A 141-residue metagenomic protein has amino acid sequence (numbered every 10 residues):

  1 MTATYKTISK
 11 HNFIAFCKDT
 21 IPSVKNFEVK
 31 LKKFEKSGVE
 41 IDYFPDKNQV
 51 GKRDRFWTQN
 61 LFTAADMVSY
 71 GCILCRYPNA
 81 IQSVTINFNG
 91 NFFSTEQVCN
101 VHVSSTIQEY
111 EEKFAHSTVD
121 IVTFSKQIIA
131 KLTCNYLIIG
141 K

Functional and structural regions predicted by a protein language model:
M1-D42, D46-N48: Non-catalytic linker/capping segments at the edges of enzyme domains
T2-H11, Q97-V98, Q108-K141: HotDog/MaoC-like acyl-thioester-processing domains
N26, T85-N87, F114-H116: Short coil/loop residues immediately preceding or within conserved phosphate-binding loops of NTP-utilizing enzyme
F44-D54, L61: A short interface-forming secondary-structure element
W57-N79: Active-site helix/loop of acyl-thioester processing domains in fatty-acid/polyketide metabolism, spanning hotdog-fold
Q59, T63, M67, F88-F92 (+3 more regions): Hydrophobic alpha-helical segments of small multi-pass membrane proteins
G71-V101, I107, T133: Hydrophobic beta-strand-centered segment that forms part of the acyl-chain substrate-binding groove
